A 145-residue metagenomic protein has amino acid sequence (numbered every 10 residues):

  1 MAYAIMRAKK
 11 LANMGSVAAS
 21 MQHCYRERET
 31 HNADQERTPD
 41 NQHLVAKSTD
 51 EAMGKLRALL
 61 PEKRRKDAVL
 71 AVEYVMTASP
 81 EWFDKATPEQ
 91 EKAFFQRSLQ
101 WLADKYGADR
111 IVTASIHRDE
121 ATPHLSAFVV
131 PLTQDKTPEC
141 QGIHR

Functional and structural regions predicted by a protein language model:
M1-R145: N-terminal nicking endonuclease/strand-transfer module with a His-rich metal-binding environment and a catalytic Tyr
